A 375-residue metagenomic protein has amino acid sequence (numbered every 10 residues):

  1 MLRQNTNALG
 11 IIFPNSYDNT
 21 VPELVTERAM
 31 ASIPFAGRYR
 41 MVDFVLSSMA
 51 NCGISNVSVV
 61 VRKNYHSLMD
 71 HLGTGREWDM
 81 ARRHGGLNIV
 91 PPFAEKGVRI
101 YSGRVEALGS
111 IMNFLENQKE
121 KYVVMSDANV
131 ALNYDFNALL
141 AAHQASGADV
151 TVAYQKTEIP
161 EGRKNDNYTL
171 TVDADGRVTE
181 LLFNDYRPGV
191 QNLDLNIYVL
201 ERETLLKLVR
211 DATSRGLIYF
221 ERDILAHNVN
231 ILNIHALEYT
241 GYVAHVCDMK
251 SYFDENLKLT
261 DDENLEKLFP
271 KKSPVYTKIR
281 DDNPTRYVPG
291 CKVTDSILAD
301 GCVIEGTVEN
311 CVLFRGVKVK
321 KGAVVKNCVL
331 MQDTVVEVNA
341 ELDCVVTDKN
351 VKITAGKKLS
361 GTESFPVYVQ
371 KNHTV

Functional and structural regions predicted by a protein language model:
M1-L257, V369: Unchanged
M1-P14, E203, D211-V375: Left-handed beta-helix
